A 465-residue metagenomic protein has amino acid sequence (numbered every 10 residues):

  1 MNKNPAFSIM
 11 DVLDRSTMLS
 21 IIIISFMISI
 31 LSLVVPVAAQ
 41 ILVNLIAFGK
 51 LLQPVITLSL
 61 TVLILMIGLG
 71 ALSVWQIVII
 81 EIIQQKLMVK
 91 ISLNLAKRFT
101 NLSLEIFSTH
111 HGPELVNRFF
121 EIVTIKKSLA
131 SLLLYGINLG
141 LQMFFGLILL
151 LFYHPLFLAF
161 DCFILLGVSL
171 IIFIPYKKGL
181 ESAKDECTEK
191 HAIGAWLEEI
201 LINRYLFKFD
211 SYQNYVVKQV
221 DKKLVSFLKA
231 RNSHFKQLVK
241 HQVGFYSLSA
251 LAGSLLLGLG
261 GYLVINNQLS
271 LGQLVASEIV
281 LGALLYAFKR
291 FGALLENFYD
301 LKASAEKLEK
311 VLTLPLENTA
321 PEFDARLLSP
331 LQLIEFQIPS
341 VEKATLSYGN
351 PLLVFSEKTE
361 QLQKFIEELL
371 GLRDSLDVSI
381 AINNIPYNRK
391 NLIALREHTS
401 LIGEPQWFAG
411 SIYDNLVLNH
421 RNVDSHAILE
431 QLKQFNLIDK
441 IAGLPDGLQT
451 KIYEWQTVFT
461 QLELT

Functional and structural regions predicted by a protein language model:
M1-V35, A39, F48, L52-T57 (+14 more regions): Membrane-integrated ABC transporters
S16, L104-E105, N117-L129, L133 (+6 more regions): An intracellular "coupling" helix at the cytosolic face of ABC transporter transmembrane type-1 domains
M18-L72, L151-A159, L271, P330-E335: Transmembrane helix-loop-helix hairpins at lipid-water interfaces of multipass membrane proteins, especially the type-1
S25, L58-G68, S73, L134-D185 (+1 more regions): Transmembrane helices of ABC transporter permease
L31-V35, V43, L52, R118-F163 (+2 more regions): Hydrophobic alpha-helical transmembrane segments of ABC transporter permease domains
T61-S73, I164-G167, F173, Q242-A252 (+1 more regions): Hydrophobic alpha-helical segments in the permease module
Y212, L284-L316: Cytosolic ends of transmembrane helices, especially the final helix of ABC transmembrane type-1 domains
A325, P405-E454: Conserved "ABC signature" C-loop
